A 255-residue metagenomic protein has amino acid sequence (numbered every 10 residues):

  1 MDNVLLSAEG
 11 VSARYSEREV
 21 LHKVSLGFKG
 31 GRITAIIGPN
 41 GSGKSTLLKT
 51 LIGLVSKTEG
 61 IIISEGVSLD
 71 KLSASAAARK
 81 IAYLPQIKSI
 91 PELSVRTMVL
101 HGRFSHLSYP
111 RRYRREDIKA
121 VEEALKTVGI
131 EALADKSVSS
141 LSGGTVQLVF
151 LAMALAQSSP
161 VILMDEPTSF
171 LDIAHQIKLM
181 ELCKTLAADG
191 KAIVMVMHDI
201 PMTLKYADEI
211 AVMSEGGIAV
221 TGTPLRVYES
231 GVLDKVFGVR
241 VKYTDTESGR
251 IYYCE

Functional and structural regions predicted by a protein language model:
I37-P39: The feature captures the beta-strand-to-loop junction immediately N-terminal to the Walker
I52: Helix-to-loop junction immediately C-terminal to a conserved catalytic motif
G60-S68, A77: Conserved ABC transporter NBD signature motif
L100, R115-L133: Conserved ABC ATPase "signature" region
R112, S137-L141: Conserved ABC ATPase signature
I162-E166: Catalytic Walker B motif of ABC-type/P-loop ATPase nucleotide-binding domains
